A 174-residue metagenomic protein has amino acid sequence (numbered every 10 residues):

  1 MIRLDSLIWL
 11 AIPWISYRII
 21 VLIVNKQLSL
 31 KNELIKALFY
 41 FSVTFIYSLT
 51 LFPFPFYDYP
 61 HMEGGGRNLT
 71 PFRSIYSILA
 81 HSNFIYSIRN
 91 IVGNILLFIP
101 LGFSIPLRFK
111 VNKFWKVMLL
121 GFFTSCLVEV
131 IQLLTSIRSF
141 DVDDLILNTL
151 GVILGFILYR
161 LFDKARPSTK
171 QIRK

Functional and structural regions predicted by a protein language model:
M1-I137, V142, F156, R160-K174: Bulky hydrophobic segments
